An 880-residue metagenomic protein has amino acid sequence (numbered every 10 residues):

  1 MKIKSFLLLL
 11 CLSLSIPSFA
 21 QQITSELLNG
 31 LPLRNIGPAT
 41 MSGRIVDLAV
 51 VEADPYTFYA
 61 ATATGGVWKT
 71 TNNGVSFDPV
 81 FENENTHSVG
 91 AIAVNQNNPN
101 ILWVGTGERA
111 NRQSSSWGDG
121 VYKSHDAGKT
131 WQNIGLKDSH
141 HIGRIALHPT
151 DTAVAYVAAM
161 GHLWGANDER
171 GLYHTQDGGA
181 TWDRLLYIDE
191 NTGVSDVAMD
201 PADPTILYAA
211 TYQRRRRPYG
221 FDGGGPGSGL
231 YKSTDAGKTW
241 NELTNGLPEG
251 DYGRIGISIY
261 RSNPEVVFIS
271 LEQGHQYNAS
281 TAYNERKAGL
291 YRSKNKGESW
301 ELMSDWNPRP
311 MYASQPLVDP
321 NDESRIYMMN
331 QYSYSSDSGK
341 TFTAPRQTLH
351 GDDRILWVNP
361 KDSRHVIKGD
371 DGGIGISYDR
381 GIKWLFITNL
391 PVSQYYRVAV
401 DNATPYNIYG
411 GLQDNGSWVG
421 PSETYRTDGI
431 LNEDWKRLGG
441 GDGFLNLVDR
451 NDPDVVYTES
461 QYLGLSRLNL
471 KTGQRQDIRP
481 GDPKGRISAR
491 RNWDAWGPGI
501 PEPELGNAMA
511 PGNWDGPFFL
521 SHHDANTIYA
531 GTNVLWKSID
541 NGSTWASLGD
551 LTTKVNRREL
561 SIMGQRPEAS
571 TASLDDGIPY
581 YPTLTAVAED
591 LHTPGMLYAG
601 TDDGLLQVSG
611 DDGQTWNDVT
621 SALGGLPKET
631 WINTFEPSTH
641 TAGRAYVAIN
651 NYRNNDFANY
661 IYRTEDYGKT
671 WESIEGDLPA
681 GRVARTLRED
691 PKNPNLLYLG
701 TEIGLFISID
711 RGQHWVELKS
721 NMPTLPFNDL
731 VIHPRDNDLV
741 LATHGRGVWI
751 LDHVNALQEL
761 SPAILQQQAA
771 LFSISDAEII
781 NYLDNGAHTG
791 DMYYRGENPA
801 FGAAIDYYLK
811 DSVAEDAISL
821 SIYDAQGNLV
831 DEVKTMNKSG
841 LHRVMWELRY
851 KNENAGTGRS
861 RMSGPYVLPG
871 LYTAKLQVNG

Functional and structural regions predicted by a protein language model:
M1-L7, D677: Bacterial N-terminal signal peptides that target proteins for export
L7-P17: Bacterial N-terminal signal peptides
Q21-Y793, A800-A803: Beta-propeller blade termini and top-face loops
G250, S262, H640, N798 (+3 more regions): Surface-exposed coil/turn segments at beta-strand junctions on protein surfaces, enriched
S466-L468, I805-D806, V813-E832, L871-K875: Beta-strand-rich binding/interaction modules
P627-K628, L829-Y866: Glycine-centered tight-turn motifs at strand-turn-strand junctions
D784-A817, Y823, R843-M845: Contiguous beta-strand segments within globular domains
V878-G880: C-terminal tail/sorting-segment detector
